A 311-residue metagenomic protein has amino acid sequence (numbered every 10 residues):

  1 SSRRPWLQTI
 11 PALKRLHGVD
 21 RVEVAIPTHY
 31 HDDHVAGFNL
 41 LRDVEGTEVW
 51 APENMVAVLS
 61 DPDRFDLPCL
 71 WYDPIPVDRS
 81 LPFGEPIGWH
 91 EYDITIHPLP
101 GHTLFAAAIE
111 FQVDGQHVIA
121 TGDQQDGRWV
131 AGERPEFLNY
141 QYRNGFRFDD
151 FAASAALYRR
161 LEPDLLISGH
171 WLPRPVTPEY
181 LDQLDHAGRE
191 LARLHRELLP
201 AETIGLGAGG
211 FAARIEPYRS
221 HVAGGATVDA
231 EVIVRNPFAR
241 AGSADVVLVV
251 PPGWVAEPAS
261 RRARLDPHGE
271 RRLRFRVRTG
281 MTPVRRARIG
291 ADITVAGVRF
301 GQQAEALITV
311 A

Functional and structural regions predicted by a protein language model:
S1-R4, P86, D93-P100, L104-H195: Metallo-beta-lactamase
S2-L7, P11-G88: Active-site HxH/HxHxD metal-binding segment of metal-dependent hydrolases
F83, W89, G224, P252 (+2 more regions): Surface-exposed loops/turns
Y140-Y142, F148-D245, E257, R261-R264 (+1 more regions): Accessory terminal helices/loops
G224-E231, R271-R272, V284-G290: Short, solvent-exposed loop/turn segments enriched in Ser/Thr/Gly
A239-G253, D292-T294: Short acidic, flexible loop segments centered on an aromatic residue
V249, W254-T282: Intrinsically disordered, low-complexity Pro/Gly/Ser/Thr-rich segments with frequent PxxP/GP/PP motifs and embedded
M281-A311: Terminal connector regions
